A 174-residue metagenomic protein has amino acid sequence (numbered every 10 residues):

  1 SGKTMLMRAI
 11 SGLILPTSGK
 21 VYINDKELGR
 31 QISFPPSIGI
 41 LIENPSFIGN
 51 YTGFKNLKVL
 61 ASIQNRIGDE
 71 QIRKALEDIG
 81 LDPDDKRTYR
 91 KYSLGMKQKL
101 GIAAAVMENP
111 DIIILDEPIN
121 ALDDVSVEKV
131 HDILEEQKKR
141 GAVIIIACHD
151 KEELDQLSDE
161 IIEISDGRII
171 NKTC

Functional and structural regions predicted by a protein language model:
S11: Helix-to-loop junction immediately C-terminal to a conserved catalytic motif
G19-F34: Conserved ABC transporter NBD signature motif
K58, D69-D85: Conserved ABC ATPase "signature" region
I102: Hydrophobic anchor residue at the start of the ABC signature
I113-E117: Catalytic Walker B motif of ABC-type/P-loop ATPase nucleotide-binding domains
D124-V125: Helix N-cap at the start of a conserved alpha-helix in ABC-type nucleotide-binding domains
C148-H149: H-loop/switch region of ABC-family ATPase nucleotide-binding domains
